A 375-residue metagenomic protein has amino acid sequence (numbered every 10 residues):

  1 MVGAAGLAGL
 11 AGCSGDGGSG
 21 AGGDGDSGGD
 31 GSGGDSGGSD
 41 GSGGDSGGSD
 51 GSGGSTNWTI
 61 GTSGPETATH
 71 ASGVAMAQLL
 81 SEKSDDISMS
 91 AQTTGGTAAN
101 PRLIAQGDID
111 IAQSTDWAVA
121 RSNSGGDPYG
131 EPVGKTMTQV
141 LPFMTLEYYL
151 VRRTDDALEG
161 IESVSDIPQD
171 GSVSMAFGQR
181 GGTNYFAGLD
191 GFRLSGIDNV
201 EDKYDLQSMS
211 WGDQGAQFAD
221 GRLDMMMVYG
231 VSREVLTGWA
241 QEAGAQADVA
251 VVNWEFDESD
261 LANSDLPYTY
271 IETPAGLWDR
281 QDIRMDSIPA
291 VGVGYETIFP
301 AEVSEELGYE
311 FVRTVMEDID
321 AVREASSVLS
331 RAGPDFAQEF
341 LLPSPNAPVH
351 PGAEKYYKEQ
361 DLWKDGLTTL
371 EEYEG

Functional and structural regions predicted by a protein language model:
M1-K135, L141-E147, T154-L158, E162-D170 (+12 more regions): Terminal disorder- and signal-encoded targeting elements
T67-A71, G95-A98, Q179-F186, G212 (+2 more regions): Soluble non-cytosolic domains of exported or imported proteins
A91-T93, L206-S208, N253: A structural preference for short, hydrophobic beta-strand core positions in alpha/beta folds
Y149-V151, T297: Short glycine- and hydrophobic/aromatic-rich loop-to-beta-strand nucleating segment in the catalytic cores
Q179-Y229: Extracellular/periplasmic Venus flytrap/periplasmic-binding protein
A187-L189, G238, E310-F311: A short secondary-structure junction signal
M227-V228, A250-W254: Short, conserved beta-strand edge motifs with alternating hydrophobic and charged residues
V252-E310, Q360-T368: C-terminal lobe and pocket-closing loops of periplasmic/extracytoplasmic Venus-flytrap solute-binding proteins
